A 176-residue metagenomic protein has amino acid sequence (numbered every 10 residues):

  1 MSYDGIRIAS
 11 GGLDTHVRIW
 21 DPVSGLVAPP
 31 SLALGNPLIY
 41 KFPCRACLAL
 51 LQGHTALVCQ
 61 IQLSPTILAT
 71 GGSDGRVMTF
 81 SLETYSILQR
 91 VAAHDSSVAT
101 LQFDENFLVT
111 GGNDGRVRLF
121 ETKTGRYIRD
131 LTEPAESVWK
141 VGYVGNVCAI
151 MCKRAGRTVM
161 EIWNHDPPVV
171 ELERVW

Functional and structural regions predicted by a protein language model:
M1-S2, P30-L38, Q52, A56-S64 (+2 more regions): Canonical WD40 repeat/beta-propeller blade segments in eukaryotic WD-repeat proteins
D4-I6, S64-T66, E105-N106, G145-V147: Short coil/turn segments that connect the beta-strands within blades of beta-propeller domains
G11, V27-L32, Y40, C47-G53 (+5 more regions): Short C-terminal beta-strands that terminate individual repeats in beta-propeller domains, predominantly WD40 blades
G11-D14, P22, A33-N36, T70-D74 (+2 more regions): Conserved strand-to-loop turn within each blade of WD40 beta-propeller repeats
R18, L38, A49, M78 (+3 more regions): WD40 beta-propeller blade core
P22-G25, K41-R45, L82-Y85, T122-G125 (+1 more regions): Short loop/turn segments that connect beta-strands within beta-propeller blades
Y85-K153: Ankyrin-repeat and related helical/solenoid repeat scaffolds used for protein-protein interactions
V138-W176: Blade-level signature of beta-propeller repeat domains, shared across WD40, Kelch, NHL, RCC1 and BNR/Asp-box propellers
